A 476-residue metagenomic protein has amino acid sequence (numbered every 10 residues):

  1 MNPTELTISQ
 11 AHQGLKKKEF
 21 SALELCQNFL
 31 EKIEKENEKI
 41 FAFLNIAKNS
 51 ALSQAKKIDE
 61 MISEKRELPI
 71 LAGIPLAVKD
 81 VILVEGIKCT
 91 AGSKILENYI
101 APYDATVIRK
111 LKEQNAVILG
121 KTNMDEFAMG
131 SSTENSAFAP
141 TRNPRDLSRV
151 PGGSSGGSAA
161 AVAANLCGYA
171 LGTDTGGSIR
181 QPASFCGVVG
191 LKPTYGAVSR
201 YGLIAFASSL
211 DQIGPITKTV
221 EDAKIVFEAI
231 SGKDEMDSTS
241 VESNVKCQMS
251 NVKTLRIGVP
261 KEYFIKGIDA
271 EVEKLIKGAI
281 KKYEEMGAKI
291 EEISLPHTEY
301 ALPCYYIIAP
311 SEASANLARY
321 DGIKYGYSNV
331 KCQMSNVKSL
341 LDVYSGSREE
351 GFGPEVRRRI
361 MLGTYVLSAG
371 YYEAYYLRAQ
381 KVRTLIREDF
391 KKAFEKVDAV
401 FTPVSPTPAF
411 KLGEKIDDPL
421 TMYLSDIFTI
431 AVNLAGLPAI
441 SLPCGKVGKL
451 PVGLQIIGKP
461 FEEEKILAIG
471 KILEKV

Functional and structural regions predicted by a protein language model:
M1, E60-I70, E242-L255, T298 (+3 more regions): Short, basic, low-complexity termini and linkers enriched in Ser/Thr/Gly/Pro that act as targeting/leader peptides
M1-L52, E285-G287: An N-terminal boundary/leader segment
K18, G73, E113, C167 (+5 more regions): Glycine-rich, small-residue loops and helix-cap segments that act as flexible hinges at active-site edges
F29, A51, D104, A223 (+5 more regions): Residue-level signal for inorganic ion chemistry
F41, S238, L255, P260-Y263 (+3 more regions): Flexible, acidic loop-helix segments that line cofactor/substrate-binding pockets
I70-V107: Enzymes and membrane/adaptor proteins characterized by extended Gly/Ser/Thr/Asp/Glu-rich, aromatic-dotted
D104-A105, R109-F227, A435-C444, L450-G453: Short glycine/serine-rich loop segments
K192-L275, A279, D342-G346: A short helix-breaking turn/cap at a secondary-structure junction
